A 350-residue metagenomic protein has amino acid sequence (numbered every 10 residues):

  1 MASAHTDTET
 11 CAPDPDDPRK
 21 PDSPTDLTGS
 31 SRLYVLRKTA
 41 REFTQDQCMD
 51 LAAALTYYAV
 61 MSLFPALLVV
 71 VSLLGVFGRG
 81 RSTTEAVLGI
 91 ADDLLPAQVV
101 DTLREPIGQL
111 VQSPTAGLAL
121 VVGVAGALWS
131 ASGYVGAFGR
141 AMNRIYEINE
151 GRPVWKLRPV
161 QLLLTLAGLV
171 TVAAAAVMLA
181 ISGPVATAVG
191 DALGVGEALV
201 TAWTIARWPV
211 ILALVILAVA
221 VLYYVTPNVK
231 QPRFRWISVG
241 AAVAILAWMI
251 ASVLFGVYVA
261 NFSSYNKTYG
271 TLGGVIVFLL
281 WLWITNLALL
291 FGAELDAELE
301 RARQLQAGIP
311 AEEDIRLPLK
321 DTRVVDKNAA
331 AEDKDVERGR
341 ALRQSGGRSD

Functional and structural regions predicted by a protein language model:
M1-D350: Membrane-embedded alpha-helices and immediately adjacent juxtamembrane helical segments in alpha-helical membrane
